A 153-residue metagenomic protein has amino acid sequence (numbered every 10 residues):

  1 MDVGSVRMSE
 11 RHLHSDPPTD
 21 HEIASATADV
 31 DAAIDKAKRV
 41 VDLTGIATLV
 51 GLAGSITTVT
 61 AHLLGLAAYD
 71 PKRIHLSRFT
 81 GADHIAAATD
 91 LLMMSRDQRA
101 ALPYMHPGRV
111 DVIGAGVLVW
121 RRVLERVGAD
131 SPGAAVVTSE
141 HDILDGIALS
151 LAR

Functional and structural regions predicted by a protein language model:
M1-R153: Helical "lid/coupling" subdomains associated with nucleotide-phosphate turnover
